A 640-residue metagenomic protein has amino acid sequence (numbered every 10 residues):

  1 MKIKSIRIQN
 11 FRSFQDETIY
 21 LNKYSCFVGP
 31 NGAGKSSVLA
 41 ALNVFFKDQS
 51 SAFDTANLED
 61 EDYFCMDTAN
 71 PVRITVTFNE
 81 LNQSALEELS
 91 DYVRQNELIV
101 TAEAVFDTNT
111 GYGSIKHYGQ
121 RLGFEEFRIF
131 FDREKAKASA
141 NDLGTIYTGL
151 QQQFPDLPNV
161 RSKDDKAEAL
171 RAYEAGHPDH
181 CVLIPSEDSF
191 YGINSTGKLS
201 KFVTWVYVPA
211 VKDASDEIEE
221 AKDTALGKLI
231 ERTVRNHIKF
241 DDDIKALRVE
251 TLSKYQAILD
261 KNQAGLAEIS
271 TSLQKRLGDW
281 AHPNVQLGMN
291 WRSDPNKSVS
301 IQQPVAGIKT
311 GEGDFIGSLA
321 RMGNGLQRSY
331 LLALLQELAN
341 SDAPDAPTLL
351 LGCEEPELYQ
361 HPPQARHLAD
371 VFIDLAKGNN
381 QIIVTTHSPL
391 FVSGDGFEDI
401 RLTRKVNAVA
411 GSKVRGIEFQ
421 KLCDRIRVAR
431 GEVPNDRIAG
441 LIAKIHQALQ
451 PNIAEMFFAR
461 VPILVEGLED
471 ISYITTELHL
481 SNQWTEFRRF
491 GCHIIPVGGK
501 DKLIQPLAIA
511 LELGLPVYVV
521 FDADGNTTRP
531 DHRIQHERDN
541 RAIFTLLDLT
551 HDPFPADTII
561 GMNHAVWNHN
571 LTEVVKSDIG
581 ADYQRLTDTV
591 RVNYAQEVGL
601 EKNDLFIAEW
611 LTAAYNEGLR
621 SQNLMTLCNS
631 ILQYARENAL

Functional and structural regions predicted by a protein language model:
M1-K47, P304-N452, Q633-L640: Switch/communication elements of ASCE P-loop NTPase nucleotide-binding domains
I19, F64-N70, D91-Q95, F106 (+7 more regions): Conserved catalytic network of the ASCE P-loop NTPase/AAA+ motor domain
A40-N96: Conserved P-loop NTP-binding catalytic core
L58-E61, S84-E88, P178-K198, L273 (+5 more regions): Short alpha-helical segments and helix-capping/turn motifs at coil-helix boundaries
A69-I74, Q95-V100, K201-W205, N380 (+4 more regions): Short glycine-/polar-rich loops that comprise or flank the Walker A/P-loop and associated switch/sensor motifs
L81-Q83, S90-I238: Electropositive, glycine-dotted interaction segments that contact anionic polymers or phosphate-rich ligands
S186, F202, P209-C353, R529: Extended helical coiled-coil dimerization/tether regions that scaffold and oligomerize large DNA-maintenance assemblies
G197, V433-P434, I438-L464, L468-L640: Acidic, Mg2+-coordinating catalytic modules of nucleic-acid enzymes
